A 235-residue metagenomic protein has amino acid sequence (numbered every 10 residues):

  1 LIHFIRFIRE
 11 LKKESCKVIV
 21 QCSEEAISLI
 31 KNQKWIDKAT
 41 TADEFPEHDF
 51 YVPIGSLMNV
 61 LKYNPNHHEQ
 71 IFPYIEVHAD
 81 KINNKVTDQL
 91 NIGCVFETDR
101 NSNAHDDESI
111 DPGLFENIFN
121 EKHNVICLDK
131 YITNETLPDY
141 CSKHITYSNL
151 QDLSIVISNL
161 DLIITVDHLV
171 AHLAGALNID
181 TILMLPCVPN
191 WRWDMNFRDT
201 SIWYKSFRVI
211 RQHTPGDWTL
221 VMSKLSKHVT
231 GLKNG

Functional and structural regions predicted by a protein language model:
L1-G235: Catalytic machinery of carbohydrate-active enzymes, primarily nucleotide-sugar-dependent glycosyltransferases
